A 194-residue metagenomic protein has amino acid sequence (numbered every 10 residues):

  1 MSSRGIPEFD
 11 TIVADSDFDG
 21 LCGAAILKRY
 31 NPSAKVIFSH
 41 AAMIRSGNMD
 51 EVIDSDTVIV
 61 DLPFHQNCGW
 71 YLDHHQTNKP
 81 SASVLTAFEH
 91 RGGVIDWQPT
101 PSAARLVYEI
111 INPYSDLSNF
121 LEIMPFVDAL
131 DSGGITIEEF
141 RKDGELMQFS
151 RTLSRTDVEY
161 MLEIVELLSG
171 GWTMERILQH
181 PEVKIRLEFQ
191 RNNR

Functional and structural regions predicted by a protein language model:
M1-R151: Replace "Mg2+/Mn2+-dependent" with "divalent metal-dependent
N119-R194: Phosphate-rich cofactor/ligand-interacting catalytic cores and adjacent structured alpha/beta frameworks
